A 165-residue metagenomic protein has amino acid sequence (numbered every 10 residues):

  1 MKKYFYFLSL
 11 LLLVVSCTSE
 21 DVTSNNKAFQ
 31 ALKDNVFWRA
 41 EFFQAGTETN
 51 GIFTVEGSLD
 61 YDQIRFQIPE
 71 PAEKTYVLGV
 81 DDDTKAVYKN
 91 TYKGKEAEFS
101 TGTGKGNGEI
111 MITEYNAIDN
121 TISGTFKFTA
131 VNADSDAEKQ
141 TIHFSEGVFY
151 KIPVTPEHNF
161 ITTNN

Functional and structural regions predicted by a protein language model:
K2-F7: Sec-dependent signal peptide recognition, specifically the positively charged N-region followed immediately by
L10-L11: Residue-level signal for mature regions of secreted extracellular proteins and peptides
V14-S16: C-terminal motif of bacterial Sec signal peptides marking the signal peptidase cleavage site
T18-D21: Bacterial signal peptide processing site
N26: Acidic, metal-coordinating catalytic segment for phosphate/diphosphate chemistry, firing primarily on the Nudix
F29, K33, F37-E41, A45-T121 (+1 more regions): Surface-exposed helix/loop patches within compact recognition domains
Y115-N165: C-terminal or internal capping secondary-structure element at the end of a domain, subdomain, or sheet
